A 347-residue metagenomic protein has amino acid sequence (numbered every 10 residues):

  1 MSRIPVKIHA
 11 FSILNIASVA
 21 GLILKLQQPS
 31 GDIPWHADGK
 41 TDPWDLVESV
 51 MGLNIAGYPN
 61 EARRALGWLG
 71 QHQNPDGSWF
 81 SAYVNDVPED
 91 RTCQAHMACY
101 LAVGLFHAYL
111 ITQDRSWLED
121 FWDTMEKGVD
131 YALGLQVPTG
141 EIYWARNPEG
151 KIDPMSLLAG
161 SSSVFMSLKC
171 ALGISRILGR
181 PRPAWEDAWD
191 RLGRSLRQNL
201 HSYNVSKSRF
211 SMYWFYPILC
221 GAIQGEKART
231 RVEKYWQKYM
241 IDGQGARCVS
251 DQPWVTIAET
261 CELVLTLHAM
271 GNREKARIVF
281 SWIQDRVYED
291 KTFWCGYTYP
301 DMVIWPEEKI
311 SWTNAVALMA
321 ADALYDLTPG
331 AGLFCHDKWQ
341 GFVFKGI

Functional and structural regions predicted by a protein language model:
M1-H9, V47-E61, Y100-W117, S162-G179 (+3 more regions): Well-ordered alpha-helical scaffold segments within catalytic/enzyme domains
S2-K40, R63-C93, A98, W122 (+3 more regions): Extended glycan-interaction surfaces of carbohydrate-active proteins
P34-A37, R115-E119, G179-P183, V303: Short, surface-exposed loop/turn segments at secondary-structure junctions
K40-N54, D153-S156, V264, H336: Alpha-helical scaffold segments that form or flank carboxylate-/histidine-based iron centers
L158-L200: Active-site neighborhood of glycoside hydrolase catalytic domains
